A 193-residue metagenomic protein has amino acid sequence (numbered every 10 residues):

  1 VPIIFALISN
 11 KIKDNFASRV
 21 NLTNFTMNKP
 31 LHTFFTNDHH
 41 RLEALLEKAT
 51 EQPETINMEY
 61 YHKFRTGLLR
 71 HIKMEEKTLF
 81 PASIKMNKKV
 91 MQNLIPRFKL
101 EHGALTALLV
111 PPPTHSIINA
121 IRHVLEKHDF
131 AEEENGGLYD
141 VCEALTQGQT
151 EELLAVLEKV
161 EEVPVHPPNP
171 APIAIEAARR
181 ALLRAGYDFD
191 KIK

Functional and structural regions predicted by a protein language model:
L7, I12-K193: Small-residue-biased structural context
